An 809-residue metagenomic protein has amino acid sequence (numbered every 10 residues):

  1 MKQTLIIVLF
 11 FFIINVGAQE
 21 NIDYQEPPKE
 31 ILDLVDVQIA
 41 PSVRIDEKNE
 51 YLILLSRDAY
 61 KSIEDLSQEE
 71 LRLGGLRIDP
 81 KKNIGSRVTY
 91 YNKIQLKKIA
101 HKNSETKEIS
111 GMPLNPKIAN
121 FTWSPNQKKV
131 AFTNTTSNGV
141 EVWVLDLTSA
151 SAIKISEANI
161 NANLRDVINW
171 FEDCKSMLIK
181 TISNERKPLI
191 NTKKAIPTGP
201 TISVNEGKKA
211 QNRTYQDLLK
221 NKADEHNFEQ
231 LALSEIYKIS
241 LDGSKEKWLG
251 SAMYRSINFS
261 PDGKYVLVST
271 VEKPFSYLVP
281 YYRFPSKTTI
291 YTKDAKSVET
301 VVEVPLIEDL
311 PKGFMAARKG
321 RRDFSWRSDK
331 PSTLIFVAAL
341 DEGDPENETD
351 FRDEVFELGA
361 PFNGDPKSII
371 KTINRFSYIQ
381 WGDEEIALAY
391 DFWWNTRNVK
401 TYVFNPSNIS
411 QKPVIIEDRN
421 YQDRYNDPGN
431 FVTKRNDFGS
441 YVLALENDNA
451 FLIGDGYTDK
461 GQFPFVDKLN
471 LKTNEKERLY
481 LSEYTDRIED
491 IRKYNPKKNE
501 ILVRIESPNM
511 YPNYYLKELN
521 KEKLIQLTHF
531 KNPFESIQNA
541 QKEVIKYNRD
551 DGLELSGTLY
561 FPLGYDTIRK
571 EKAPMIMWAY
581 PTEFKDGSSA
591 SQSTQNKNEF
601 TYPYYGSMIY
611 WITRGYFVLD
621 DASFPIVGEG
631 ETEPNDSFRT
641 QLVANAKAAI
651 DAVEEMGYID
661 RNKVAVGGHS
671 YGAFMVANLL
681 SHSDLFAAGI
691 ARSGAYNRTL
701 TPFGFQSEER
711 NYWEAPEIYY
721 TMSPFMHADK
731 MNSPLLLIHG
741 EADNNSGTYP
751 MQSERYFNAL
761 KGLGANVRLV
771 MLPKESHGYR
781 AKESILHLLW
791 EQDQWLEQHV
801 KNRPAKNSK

Functional and structural regions predicted by a protein language model:
M1-L5: Positively charged n-region of N-terminal signal peptides that target proteins for export
I7, F12, G17-K523, H529-N539 (+4 more regions): Beta-propeller folds
Y90-Q95, H101, Q595-K809: Active-site-proximal cap/loop segments of hydrolase catalytic domains
T288, L334, I416, Y514 (+6 more regions): Conserved hydrophobic/aromatic pocket- or pore-lining residues that grip, position, or stack substrates in active sites
T528-E571: N-terminal cap/lid segment of alpha/beta-hydrolase-fold proteins
A573, Y580-K585, N596: Active-site glycine-rich loops that stabilize anionic/oxyanionic intermediates across multiple enzyme folds
A579-Y580, H739: The conserved beta1-alpha1 loop
